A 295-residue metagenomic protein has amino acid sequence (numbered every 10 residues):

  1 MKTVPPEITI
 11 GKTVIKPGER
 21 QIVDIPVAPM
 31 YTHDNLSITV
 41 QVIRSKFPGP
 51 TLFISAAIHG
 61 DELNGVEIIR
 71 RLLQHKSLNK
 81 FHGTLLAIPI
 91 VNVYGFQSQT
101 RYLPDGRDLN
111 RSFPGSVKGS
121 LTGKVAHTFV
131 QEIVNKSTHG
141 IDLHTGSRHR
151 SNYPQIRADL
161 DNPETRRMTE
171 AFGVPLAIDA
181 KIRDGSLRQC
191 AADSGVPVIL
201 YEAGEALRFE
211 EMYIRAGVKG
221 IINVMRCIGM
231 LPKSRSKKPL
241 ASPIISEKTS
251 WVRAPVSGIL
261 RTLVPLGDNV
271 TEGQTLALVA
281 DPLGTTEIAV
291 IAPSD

Functional and structural regions predicted by a protein language model:
M1-D295: Structured catalytic-domain cores with a bias toward divalent-metal coordination
